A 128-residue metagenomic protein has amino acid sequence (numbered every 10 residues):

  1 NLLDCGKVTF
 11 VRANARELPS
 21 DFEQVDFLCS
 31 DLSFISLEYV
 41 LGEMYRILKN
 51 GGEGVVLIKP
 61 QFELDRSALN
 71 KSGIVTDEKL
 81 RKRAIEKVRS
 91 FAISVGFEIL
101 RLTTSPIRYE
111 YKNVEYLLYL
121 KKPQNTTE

Functional and structural regions predicted by a protein language model:
N1-I35: S-adenosyl-L-methionine
R16, P60-L64, P106-I107: Short "lid" loop at the C-terminus of a central beta-strand within the Rossmann-like core of SAM-dependent
E38-E53: A short glycine-rich, Lys/Arg-flanked "PGG" loop and its adjoining helix->strand segment in the class I
V56-I58: Acidic carboxylate diad motif detector
P60-D77: Short, glycine-/aromatic-enriched active-site segment of Class I SAM-dependent methyltransferases
L80-V95: Short alpha-helix
F97-I107: Conserved S-adenosyl-L-methionine
I107-E128: Core SAM-dependent methyltransferase catalytic element
